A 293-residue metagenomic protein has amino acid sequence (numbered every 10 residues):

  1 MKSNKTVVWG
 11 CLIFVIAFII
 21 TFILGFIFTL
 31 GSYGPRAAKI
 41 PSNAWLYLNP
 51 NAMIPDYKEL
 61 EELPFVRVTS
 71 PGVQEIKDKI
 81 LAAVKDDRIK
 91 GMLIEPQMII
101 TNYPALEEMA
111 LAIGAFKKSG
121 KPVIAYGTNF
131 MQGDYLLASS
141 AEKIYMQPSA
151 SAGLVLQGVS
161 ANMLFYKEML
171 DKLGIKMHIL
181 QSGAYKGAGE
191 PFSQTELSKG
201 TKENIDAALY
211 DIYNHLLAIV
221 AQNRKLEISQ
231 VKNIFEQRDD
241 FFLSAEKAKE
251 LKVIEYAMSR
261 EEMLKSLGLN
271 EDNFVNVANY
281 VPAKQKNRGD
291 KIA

Functional and structural regions predicted by a protein language model:
K2-S229, N233-Q237, F242, L267-A293: Small-residue-centered hinge/linker elements
A245: Short, acidic, Ser/Thr-enriched surface-loop or helix-capping motifs
S259-E261: Beta->alpha turn/N-cap motifs
